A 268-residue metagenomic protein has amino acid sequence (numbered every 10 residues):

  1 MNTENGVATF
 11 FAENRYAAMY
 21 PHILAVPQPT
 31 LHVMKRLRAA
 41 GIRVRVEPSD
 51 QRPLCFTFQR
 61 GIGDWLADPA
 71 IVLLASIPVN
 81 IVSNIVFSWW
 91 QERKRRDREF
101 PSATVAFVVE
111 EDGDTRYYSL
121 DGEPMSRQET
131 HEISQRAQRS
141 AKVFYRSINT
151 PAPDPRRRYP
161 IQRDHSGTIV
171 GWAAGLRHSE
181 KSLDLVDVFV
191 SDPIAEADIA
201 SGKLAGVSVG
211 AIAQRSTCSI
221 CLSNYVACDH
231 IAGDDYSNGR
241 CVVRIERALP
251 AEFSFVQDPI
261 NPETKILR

Functional and structural regions predicted by a protein language model:
M1-I71, F87-A141: Short amphipathic alpha-helical segments that predominantly mediate membrane engagement
E132-R268: Signature of dsDNA virion morphogenesis modules
